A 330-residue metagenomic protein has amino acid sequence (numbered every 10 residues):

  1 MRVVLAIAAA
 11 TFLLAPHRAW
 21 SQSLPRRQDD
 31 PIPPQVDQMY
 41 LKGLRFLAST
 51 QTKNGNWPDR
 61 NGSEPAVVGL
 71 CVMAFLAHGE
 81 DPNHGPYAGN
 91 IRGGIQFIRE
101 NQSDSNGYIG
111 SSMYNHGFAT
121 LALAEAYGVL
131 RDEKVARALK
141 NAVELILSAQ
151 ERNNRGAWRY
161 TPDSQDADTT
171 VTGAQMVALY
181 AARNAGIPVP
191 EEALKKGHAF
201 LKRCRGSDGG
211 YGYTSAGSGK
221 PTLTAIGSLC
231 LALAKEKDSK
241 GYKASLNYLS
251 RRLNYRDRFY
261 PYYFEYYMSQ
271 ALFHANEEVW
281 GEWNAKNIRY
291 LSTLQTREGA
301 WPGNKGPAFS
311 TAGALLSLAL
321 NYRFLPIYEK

Functional and structural regions predicted by a protein language model:
M1-L5: Positively charged n-region of N-terminal signal peptides that target proteins for export
A6-A15: Bacterial N-terminal signal peptides
P16-S21: Sec/Tat signal peptide C-region and signal peptidase I cleavage site
Q22-K42, N56-N90, S103-E144, S148-K195 (+3 more regions): An alpha-helical repeat/solenoid feature that recognizes helix-turn-helix modules
Q51-G55, N61, I98: A non-catalytic alpha/beta surface segment that caps or lines the substrate-entry region of metallo-dependent hydrolase
F200: Active-site neighborhood of glycoside hydrolase catalytic domains
S292-T296, P302: Predominantly the C-terminal beta-signal and adjacent terminal strand-loop region of outer-membrane beta-barrel
